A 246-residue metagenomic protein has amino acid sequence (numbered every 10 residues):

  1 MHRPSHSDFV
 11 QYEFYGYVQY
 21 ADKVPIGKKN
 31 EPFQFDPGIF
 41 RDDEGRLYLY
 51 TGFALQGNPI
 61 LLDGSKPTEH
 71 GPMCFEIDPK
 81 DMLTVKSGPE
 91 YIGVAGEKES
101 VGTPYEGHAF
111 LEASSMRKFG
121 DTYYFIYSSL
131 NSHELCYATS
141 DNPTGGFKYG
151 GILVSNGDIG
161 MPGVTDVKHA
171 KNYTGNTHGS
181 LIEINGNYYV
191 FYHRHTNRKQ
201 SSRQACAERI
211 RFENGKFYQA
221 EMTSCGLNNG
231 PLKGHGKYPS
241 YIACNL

Functional and structural regions predicted by a protein language model:
M1-L246: Carbohydrate-active catalytic/glycan-binding domains of CAZyme proteins, especially the secreted or lumenal ectodomains
